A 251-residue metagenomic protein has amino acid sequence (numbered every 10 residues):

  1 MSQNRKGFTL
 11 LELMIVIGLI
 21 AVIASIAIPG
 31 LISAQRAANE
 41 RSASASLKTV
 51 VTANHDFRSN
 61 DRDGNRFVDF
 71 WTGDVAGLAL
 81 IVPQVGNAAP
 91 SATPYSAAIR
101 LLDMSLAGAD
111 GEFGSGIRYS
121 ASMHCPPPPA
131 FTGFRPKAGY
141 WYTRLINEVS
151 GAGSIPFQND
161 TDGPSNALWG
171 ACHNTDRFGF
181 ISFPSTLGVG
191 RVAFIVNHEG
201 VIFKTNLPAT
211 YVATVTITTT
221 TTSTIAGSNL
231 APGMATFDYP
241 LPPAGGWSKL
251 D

Functional and structural regions predicted by a protein language model:
N4-L31: N-terminal single-pass transmembrane signal-anchor helix
A21, L47, A130-T132: Alpha-helical interaction segments
I28-L47: Aliphatic-rich helix starts adjacent to a transmembrane/signal segment
T52-E199, N206, K249-D251: Extracellular/periplasmic head regions of type IV pilus-like filament subunits
I195-D251: C-terminal accessory segments of extracellular proteins
